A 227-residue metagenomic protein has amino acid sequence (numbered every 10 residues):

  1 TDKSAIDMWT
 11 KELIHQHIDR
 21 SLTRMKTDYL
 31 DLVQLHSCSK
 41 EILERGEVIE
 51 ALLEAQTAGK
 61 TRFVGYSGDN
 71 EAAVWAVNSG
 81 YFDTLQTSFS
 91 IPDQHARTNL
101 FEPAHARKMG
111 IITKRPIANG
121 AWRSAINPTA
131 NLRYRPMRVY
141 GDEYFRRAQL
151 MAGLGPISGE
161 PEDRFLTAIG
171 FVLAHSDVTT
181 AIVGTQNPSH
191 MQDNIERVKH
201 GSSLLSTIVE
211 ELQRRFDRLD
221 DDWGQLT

Functional and structural regions predicted by a protein language model:
T1, F63-V64, I111, A181: Hydrophobic/aromatic residues located in beta-strands of well-ordered beta-sheets within soluble catalytic
D2-H95, N99, A174: Glycine/proline-rich, positively charged, aromatic-decorated active-site loop/lid region on the catalytic face
S79, N99-T227: Structured C-terminal cap/extension of enzyme domains
